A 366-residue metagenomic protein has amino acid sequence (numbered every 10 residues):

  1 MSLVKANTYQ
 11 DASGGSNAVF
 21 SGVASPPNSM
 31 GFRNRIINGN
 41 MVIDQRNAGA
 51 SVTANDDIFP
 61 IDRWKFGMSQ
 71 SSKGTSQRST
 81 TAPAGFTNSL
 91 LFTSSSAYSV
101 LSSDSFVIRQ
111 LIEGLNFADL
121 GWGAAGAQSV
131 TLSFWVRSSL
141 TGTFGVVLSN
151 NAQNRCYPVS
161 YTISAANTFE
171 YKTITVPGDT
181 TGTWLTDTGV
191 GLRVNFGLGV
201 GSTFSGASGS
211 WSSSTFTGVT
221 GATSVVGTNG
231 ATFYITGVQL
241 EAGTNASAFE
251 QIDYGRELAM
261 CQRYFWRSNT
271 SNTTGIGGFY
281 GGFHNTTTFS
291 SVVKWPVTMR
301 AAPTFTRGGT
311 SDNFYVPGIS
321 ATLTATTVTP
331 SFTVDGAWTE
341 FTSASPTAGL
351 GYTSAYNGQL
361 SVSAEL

Functional and structural regions predicted by a protein language model:
L3-L366: Extracellular and organelle-lumenal recognition/adhesion modules and their flexible linkers in secreted
